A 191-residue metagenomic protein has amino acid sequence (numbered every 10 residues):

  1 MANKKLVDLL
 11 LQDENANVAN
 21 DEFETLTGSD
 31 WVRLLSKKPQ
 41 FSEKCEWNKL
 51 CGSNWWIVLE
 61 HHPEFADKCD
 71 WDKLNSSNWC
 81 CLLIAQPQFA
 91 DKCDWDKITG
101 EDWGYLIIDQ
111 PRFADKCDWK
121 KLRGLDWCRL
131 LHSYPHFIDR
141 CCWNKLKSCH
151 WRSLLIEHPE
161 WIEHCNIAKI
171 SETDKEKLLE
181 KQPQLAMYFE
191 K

Functional and structural regions predicted by a protein language model:
M1-K191: Ankyrin repeat (ANK) tandem alpha-helical domains that serve as protein-protein interaction scaffolds, prominent
